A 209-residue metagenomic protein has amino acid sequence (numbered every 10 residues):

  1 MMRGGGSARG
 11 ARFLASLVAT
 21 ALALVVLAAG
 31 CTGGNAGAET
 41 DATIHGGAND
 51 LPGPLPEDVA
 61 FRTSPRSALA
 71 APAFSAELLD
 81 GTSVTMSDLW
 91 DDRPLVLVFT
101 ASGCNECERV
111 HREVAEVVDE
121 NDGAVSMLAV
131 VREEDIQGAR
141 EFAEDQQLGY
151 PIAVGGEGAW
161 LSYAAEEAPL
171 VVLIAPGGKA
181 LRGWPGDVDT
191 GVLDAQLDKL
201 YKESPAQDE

Functional and structural regions predicted by a protein language model:
M1-A73, E209: N-terminal targeting signals for export/organelle localization
A70, R93, E166-A168: Short, small/polar residue-rich loop motifs at catalytic or cofactor-binding pockets
V84-T85, L181: Generic structural signal for well-ordered beta-strand positions
T85-E108: Short active-site neighborhood of thiol/selenol oxidoreductases, capturing the structured segment around
V96-L97, M127, V171: Hydrophobic beta-strand anchors of alpha/beta hydrolase catalytic cores
N105-Q146, G158, S162: Structural microenvironment flanking redox-active thiols in thiol-disulfide oxidoreductases
E144-L148, V154-D208: Thiol/disulfide oxidoreductase modules built on the thioredoxin-like
